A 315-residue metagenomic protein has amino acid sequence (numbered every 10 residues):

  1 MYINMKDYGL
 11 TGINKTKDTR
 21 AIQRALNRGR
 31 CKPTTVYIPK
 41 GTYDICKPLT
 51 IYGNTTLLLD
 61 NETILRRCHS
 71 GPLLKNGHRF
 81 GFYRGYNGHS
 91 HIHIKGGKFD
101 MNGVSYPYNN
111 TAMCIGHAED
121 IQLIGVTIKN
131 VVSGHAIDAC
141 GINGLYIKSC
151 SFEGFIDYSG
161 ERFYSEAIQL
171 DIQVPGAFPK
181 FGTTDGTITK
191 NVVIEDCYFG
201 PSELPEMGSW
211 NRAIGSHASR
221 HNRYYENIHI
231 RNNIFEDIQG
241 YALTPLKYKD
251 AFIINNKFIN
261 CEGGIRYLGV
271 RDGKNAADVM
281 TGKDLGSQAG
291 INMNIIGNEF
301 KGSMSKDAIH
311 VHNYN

Functional and structural regions predicted by a protein language model:
M1-R24: Right-handed parallel beta-helix/beta-solenoid
G9, T19, C31-L73, G77-R79 (+2 more regions): N-terminal extracellular ligand-recognition/capping segment immediately after the signal peptide
G9-N14, N109-A112, M207-N222: Glycine-rich phosphate-binding "P-loop"
A21, R28-G29, L73-N109, M113-G116 (+5 more regions): Extracellular polysaccharide-degrading/modifying enzymes targeting complex plant/algal/animal polysaccharides
I45-P48, N61, R66-G71, N102-T111 (+8 more regions): Short glycine/acidic-rich loop motifs that flank beta-strands on beta-rich extracellular proteins
Y52-T55, D60, H89, I94 (+24 more regions): Parallel beta-helix/beta-solenoid
Y83-Y86, G160-R162, V174-T187, M207 (+2 more regions): Intrinsically disordered, low-complexity Ser/Thr- and acidic-rich flexible linkers and loops, especially at boundaries
